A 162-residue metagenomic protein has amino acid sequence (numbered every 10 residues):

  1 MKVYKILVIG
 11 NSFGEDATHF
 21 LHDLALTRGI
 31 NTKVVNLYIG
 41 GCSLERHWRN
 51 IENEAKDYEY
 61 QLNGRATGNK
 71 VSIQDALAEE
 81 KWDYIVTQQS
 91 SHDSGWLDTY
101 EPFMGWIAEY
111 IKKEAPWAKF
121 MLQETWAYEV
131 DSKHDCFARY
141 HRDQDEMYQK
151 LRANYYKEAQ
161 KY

Functional and structural regions predicted by a protein language model:
M1-V3: Basic/polar N-terminal segments that are highly enriched at the extreme N-terminus, encompassing both cleavable
K5-L7, F13-E101, P116: Conserved SGNH/GDSL esterase-like catalytic core that processes O-acyl groups on lipids and polysaccharides
K70-Y162: Alpha-helical cap/lid subdomain in secreted, periplasmic, or secretory-pathway luminal O-acyl-processing enzymes
